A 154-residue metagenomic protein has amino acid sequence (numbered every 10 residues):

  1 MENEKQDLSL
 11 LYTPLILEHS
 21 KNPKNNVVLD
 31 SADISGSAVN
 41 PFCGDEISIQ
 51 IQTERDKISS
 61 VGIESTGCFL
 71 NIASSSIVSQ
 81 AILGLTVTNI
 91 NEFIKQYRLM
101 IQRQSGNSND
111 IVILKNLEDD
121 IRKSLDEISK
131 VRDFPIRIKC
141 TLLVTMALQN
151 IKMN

Functional and structural regions predicted by a protein language model:
M1-N25, V87-N154: C-terminal binding/interaction regions
N26-S65: Structured beta-strand/loop patches that form or line metal/cofactor-binding pockets in enzymes
I47, A73-S76, K139: Active-site phosphate/pyrophosphate-handling residues
T66-I72: Short, thiol/selenol-centered motifs that function as redox-active sites or metal-ligating centers
F69, L85-T88: A generic structural signal for alpha-helix starts
S74-T86: Alpha-helical support elements that line or immediately flank enzyme active sites and cofactor-binding pockets
